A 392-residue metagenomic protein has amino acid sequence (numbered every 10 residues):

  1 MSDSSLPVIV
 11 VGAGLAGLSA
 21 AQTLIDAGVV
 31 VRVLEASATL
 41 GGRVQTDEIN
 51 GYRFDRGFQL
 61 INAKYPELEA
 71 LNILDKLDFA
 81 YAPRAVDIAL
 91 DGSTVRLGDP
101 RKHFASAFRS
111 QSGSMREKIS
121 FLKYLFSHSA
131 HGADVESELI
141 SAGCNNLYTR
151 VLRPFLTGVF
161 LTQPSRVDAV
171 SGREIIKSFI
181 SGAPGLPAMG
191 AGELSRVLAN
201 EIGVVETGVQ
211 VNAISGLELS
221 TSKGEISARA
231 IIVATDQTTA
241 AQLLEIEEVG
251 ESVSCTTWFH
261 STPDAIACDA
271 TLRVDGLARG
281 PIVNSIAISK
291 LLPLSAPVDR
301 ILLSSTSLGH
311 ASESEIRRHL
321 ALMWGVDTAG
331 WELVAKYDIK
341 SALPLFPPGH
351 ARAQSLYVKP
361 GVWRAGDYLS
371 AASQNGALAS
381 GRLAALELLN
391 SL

Functional and structural regions predicted by a protein language model:
L6-V33: N-terminal Rossmann-like FAD-binding beta1-loop-alpha1 element of flavoenzymes
A16, T39, T238: Conserved Rossmann-like nucleotide-cofactor binding loop
I25-I49: Glycine-rich FAD pyrophosphate-binding loop
D47-A70: N-terminal glycine-rich dinucleotide-binding loop that anchors FAD/FMN and/or NAD(P) in oxidoreductases
K64-D168, I176-S181: Mobile amphipathic helical/loop "lid" adjacent to a hydrophobic cofactor/ligand pocket
R173-S222, I226-S227: Helical element adjacent to the flavin cofactor pocket in flavoenzyme catalytic cores
N212-M323: Mid-domain catalytic core of redox enzymes that form a hydrophobic substrate pocket/lid adjacent to a catalytic redox
I288, P293-L392: Conserved flavin/dinucleotide-binding core of flavoenzymes
